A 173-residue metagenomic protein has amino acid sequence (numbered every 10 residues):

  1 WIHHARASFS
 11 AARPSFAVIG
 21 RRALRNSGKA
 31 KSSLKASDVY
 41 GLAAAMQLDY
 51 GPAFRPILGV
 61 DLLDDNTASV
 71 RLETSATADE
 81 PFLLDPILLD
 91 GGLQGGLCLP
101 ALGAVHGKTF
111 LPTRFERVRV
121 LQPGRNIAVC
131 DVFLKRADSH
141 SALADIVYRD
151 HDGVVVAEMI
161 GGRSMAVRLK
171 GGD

Functional and structural regions predicted by a protein language model:
W1-D173: Acyl-thioester-processing domains in fatty-acid/polyketide/NRPS systems
